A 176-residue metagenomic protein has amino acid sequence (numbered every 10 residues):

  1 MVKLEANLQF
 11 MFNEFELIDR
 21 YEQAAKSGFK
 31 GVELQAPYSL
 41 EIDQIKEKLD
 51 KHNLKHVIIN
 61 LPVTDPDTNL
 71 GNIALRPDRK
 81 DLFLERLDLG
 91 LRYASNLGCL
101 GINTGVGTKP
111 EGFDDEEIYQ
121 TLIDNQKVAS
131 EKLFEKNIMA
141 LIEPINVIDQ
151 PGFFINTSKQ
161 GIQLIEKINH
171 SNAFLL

Functional and structural regions predicted by a protein language model:
M1-N96, H170: N-terminal pre-domain/capping segments
K3, K55, L100-G101, M139 (+1 more regions): Proline-centered loop/turn at the N-terminus of a beta-strand
L17-I18, I42-D43, E116, F154-S158: Conserved strand-to-helix beginnings and helix N-cap segments that scaffold or border functional pockets
E22-A25, G31, Q120-L176: Acidic/histidine-rich catalytic cores of soluble enzymes
E33, V57-N60, N103, L141 (+1 more regions): Conserved beta-strand positions in the central sheet of alpha/beta enzyme cores
P66-L75, P110-D114, V147-P151: A short acidic, helix-capping loop that chelates divalent metal ions and anchors anionic groups
R76-G101, Q120-K136, L164: An active-site-proximal structural segment forming one wall of the substrate-binding cleft that immediately precedes
G90, A94-D115, K136-I148: Active-site groove signature of glycoside hydrolases
